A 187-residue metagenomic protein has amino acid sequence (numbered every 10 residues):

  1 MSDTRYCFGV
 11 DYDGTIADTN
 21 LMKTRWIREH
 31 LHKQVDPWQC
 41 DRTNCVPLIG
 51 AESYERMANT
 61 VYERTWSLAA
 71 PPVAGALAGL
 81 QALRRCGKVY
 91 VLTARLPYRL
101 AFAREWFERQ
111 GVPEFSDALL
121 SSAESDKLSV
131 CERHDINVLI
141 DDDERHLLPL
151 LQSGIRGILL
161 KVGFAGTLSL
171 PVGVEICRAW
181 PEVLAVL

Functional and structural regions predicted by a protein language model:
M1-N59: Active-site neighborhood of HAD-like aspartate-dependent phosphohydrolases
T15-A17, M22-K23, L96-R99, S125 (+2 more regions): Short, solvent-exposed loop/turn segments at secondary-structure junctions
T24-R28, F107-R109, L150, I155-G157: Glycine-rich, phosphate-binding/catalytic loops in enzymes
E63-V91, L96-R104: Short, acidic loop-to-helix structural element flanking the phosphoryl-transfer center in phosphate-processing enzymes
V89-Y90, N137, G157-I158: Hydrophobic anchor at the start of a short beta-strand that flanks the dinucleotide cofactor-binding loop
A94-I140, E144-L151: Substrate-recognition "cap/lid" segment bordering the active-site pocket of phosphatases
E132-R133, D143-L187: Asp-based, Mg2+/Mn2+-dependent phosphohydrolase catalytic module
